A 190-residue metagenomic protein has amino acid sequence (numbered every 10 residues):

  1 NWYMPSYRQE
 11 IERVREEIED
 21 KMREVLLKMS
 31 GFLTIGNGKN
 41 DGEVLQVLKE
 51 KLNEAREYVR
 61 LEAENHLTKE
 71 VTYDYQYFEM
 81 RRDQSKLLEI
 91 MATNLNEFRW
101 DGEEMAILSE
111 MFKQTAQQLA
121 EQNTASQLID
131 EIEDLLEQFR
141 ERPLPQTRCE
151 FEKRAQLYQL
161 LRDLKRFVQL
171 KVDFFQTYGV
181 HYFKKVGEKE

Functional and structural regions predicted by a protein language model:
W2-D74: Non-transmembrane accessory domains of multi-pass membrane transporters/channels
V14, K21-N37, V47, T72-E190: Soluble C-terminal extramembrane regulatory/interaction domains of multi-pass membrane proteins
